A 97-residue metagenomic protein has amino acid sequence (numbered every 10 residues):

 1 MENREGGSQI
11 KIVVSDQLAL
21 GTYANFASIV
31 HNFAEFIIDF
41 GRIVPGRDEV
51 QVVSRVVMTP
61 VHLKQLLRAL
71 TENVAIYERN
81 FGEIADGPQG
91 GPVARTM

Functional and structural regions predicted by a protein language model:
M1-V61, Q65-M97: N-terminal intrinsically disordered, cationic/polar leader segments that include organellar targeting peptides
